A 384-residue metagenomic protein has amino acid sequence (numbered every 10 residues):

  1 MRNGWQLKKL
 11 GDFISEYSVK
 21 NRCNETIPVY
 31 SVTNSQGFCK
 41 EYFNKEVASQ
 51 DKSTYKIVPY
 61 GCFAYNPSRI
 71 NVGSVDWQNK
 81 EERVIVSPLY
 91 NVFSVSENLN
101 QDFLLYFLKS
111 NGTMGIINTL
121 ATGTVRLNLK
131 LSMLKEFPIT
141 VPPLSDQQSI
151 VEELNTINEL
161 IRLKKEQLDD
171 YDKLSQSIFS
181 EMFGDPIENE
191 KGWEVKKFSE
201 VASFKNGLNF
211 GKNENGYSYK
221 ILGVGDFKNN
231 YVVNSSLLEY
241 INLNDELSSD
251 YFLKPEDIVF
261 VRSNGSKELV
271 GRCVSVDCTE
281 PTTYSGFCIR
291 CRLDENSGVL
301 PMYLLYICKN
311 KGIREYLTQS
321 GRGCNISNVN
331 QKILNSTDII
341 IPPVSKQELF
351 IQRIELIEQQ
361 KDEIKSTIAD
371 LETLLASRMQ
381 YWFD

Functional and structural regions predicted by a protein language model:
M1-N21, E136-V151, Q167-L208, S336 (+2 more regions): Non-catalytic DNA-recognition/assembly elements of restriction-modification systems
L7-Y60, S199-G211, G225-I258: Sequence-specific dsDNA recognition surfaces
C23-S31, L120, K191-E194, G211-S218 (+1 more regions): Short coil/turn segments at secondary-structure boundaries
Y55-K56, Y60-N111, G223, S249-K309 (+1 more regions): A short beta-sheet element
S68, R83-L89, T122-S145, P281-I289 (+2 more regions): A short glycine-rich beta-alpha junction/loop motif
I116, I313-Y316: Periplasmic-binding protein-like
N155-N158, E355: A specific heptad-register position in long alpha-helical coiled-coils used by two-component signaling proteins
